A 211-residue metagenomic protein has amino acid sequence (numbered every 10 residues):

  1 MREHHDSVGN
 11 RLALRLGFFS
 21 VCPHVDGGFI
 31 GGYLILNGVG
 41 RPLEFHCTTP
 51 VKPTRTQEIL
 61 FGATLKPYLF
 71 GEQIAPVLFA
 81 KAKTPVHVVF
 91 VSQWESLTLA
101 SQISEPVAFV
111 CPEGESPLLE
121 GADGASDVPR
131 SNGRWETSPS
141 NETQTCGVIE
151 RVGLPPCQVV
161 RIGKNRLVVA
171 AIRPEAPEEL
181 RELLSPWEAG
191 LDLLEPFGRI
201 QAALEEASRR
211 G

Functional and structural regions predicted by a protein language model:
M1-T48: N-terminal, charge-rich interaction modules
R15-F18, H87-V89, P106-A108: Structural motif
P23-V25, S92-T98: Gly/Ser/Thr-rich loops at beta-strand to alpha-helix junctions that form or flank small-molecule/cofactor-binding
I30-P85: A glycine-rich, hydrophobic loop/mini-helix early in the fold
T64, T84, E95-T98, E115-S116: Short acidic, S/G/P-rich loop/turn micro-motifs used as interaction or catalytic elements
A80-P85, S92, Q102-S104: Amphipathic, coiled-coil-like alpha-helical scaffolding segments used for oligomerization/assembly
S96-P112: Short Gly/Thr/Asp-enriched flexible loops that form oxyanion-binding sites at enzyme active sites
G114, G121, S131-G211: C-terminal folded domains that constitute the principal catalytic or ligand-binding module of multi-domain proteins
